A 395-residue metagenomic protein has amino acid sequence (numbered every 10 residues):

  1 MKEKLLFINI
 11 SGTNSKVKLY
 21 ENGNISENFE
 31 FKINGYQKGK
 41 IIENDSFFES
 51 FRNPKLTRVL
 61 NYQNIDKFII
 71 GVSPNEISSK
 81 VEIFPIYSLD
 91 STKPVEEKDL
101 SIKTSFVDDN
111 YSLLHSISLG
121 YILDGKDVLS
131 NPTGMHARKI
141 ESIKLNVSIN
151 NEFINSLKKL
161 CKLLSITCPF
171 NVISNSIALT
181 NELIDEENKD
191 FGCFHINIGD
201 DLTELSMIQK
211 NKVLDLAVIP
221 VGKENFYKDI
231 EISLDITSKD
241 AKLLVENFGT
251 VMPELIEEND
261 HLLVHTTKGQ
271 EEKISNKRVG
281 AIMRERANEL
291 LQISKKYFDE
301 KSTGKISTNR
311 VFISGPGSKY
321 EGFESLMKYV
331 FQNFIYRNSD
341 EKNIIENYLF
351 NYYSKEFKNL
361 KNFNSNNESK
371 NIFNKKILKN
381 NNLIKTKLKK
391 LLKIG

Functional and structural regions predicted by a protein language model:
M1-F68, V72-C193, L214, E254-E257 (+5 more regions): Nucleotide/phosphate-binding catalytic cleft detector across ATP-hydrolyzing and phosphate-transferring enzymes
I8-N14, S73, N188, H195-T203 (+4 more regions): A short acidic Gly-Thr/Ser loop motif
L60-Q63, P74, K159, I208-A287 (+3 more regions): Phosphate-binding glycine-rich/basic clefts of nucleotide- and phosphate-handling proteins, predominantly
Y111-L113, F191-I198, S238-L243, F350-E368: A polyampholytic, Gly/Pro-enriched intrinsically disordered region
N171-V172, D240, I335-S339: Short hydrophobic alpha-helical runs that function as membrane-insertion/retention elements
K296-V311, Y320-R337: ATP-binding/phosphotransfer module of carbohydrate and carboxylate kinases, centering on a glycine-rich
K328-S354: Conserved phosphate-binding/catalytic loops in two-lobed NTP-binding clefts
